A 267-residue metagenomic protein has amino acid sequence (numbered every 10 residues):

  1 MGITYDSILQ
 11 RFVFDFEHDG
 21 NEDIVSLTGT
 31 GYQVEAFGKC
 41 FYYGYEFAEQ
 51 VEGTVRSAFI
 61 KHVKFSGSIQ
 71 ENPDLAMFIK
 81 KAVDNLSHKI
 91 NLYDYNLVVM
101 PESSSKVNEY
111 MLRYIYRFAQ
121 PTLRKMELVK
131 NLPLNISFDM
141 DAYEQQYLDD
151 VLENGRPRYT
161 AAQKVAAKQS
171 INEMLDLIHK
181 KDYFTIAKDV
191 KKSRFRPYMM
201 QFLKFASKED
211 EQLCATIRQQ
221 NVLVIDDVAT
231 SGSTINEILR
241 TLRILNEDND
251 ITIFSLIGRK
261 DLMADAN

Functional and structural regions predicted by a protein language model:
G2-Y95, N131-R218, D261: Active-site-facing substrate-recognition patch
L92-S103, V222: Short glycine-rich phosphate-binding loop at a beta-alpha junction
Y93, R117-L128, R243-T252: Structural alpha-beta junctions
M100-P101, I225, F254-L256: Short hydrophobic segments within beta-strands
E102-E109, G232-S233: Gly/Ser/Thr-rich loops at beta-strand to alpha-helix junctions that form or flank small-molecule/cofactor-binding
V107-R117, I238-L239: Short Gly/Thr/Asp-enriched flexible loops that form oxyanion-binding sites at enzyme active sites
N131-P133, L245-A264: ATP-dependent adenylation/pyrophosphate-handling site
F205-D248, R259: Extended, basic/helix-rich recognition subdomains
